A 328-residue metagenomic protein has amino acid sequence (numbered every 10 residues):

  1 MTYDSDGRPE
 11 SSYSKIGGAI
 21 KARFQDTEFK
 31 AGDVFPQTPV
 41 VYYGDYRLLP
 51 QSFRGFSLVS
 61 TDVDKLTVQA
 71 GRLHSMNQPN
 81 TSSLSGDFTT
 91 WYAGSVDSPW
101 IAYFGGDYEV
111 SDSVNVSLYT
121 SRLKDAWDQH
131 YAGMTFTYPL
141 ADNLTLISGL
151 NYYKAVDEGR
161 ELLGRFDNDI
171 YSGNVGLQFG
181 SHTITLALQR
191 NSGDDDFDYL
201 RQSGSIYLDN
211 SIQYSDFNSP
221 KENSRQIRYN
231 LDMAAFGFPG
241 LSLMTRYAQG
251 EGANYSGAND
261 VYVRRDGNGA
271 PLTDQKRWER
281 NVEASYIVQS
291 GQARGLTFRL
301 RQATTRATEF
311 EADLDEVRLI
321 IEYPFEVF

Functional and structural regions predicted by a protein language model:
M1-S85, G106-V114, L186-D194: Outer membrane beta-barrel
S12-I16, P50-R54, S98-A102, A126-H130 (+4 more regions): Residues that define the transmembrane beta-barrel architecture of outer-membrane proteins
K21-F24, S60-D62, R72, D107-V110 (+7 more regions): Residue-level signature of outer-membrane beta-barrel architecture
D26-K30, K65-Q69, N77, D112-S117 (+6 more regions): Repeated loop/turn-to-beta-strand initiation elements of outer-membrane beta-barrel proteins
F29-G44, V68-A70, F104, D112-K124 (+4 more regions): Transmembrane beta-strand segments that form the barrel wall of outer-membrane beta-barrel proteins
L66-Y92, D97, N143-P220, S224 (+2 more regions): Outer-membrane beta-barrel translocator/channel fold
F104, I227, V282-V288, D313-F328: Outer-membrane beta-barrel "beta-signal"
G193-D274, E279-E283, Q289: C-terminal structural cap/anchor segments
